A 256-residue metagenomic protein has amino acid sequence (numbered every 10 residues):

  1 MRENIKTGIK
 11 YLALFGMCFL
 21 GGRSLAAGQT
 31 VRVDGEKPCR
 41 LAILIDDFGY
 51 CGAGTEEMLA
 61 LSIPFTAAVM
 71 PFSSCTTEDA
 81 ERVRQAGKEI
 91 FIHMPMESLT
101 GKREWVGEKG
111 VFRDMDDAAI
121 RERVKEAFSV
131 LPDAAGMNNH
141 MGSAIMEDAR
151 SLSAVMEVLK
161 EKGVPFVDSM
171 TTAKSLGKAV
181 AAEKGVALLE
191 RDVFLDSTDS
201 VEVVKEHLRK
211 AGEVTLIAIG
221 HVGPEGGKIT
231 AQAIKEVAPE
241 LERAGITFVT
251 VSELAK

Functional and structural regions predicted by a protein language model:
I5, K10-I43, F48-E57, V249: N-terminal pre-catalytic segment of deacetylase/amide-hydrolase enzymes
D34-E104: Active-site beta->alpha N-cap acidic-glycine motif
L41-I45, F65-A67, I90-M94, M137-N139 (+4 more regions): Hydrophobic faces of well-ordered beta-strands that scaffold small-molecule active sites in alpha/beta enzyme cores
F48, T66-F72, N138-D148, G163-K174 (+2 more regions): Catalytic beta/alpha-barrel core
W105-V106, G110-S129, M146-R150, A179-G212: Alpha-helical scaffold elements lining the catalytic groove of polysaccharide deacetylases
D117-F166: Hydrophobic, well-structured mid-protein blocks that either form specific transmembrane helices
V158-E202, V249-S252: His/Asp/Glu-enriched short active-site or ligand-binding loop at hydrolase and phosphoryl-transfer sites
L159-T171, E225-K256: C-terminal domain-boundary segment and adjacent tail
